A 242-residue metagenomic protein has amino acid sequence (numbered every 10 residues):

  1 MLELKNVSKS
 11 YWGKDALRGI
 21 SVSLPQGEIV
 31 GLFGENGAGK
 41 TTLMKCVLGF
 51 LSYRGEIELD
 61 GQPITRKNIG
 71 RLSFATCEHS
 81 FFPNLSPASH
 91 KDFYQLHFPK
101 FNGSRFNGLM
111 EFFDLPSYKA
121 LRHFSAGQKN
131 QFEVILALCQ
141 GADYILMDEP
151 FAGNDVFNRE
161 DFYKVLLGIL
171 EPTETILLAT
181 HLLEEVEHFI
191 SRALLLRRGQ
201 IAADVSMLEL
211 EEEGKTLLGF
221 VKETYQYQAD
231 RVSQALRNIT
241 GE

Functional and structural regions predicted by a protein language model:
F33-E35: The feature captures the beta-strand-to-loop junction immediately N-terminal to the Walker
Y53-G70: Conserved ABC transporter NBD signature motif
C77-F132: ABC-family P-loop ATPase nucleotide-binding domains
I145-E149, N154: Catalytic Walker B motif of ABC-type/P-loop ATPase nucleotide-binding domains
V156-N158: Helix N-cap at the start of a conserved alpha-helix in ABC-type nucleotide-binding domains
L208-E242: ABC ATPase nucleotide-binding domains
